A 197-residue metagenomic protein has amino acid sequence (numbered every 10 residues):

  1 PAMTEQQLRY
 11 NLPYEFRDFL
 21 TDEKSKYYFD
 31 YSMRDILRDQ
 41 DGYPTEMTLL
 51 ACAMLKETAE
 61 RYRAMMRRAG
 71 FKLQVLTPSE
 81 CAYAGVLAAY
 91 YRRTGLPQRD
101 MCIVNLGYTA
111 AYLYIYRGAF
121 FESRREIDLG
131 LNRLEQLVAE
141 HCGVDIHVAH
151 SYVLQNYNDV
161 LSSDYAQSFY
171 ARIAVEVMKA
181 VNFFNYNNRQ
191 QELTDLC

Functional and structural regions predicted by a protein language model:
P1-M3, I36-L37, T45-L49, E122 (+3 more regions): Short hinge/gating elements
P1-Y90: Active-site neighborhood for divalent-cation/phosphate handling
L20, T58-G85, F120-L161: Glycine-rich phosphate-binding loop plus the immediately following alpha-helix
Y28, T94-I103, H147-Y152: A polyampholytic, Gly/Pro-enriched intrinsically disordered region
Y43-T45, K56, E60, R67-G70 (+5 more regions): Short flexible coil/turn linkers enriched for glycine and charged/polar residues that connect secondary-structure
E80, E140, A149-L196: Adenine-nucleotide phosphate-binding core of ATP-dependent small-molecule kinases
R92-S123, I127-L134, V138-H141: Gly/Thr-rich phosphate-binding beta-strand-loop-beta motif of the actin/hexokinase/Hsp70
